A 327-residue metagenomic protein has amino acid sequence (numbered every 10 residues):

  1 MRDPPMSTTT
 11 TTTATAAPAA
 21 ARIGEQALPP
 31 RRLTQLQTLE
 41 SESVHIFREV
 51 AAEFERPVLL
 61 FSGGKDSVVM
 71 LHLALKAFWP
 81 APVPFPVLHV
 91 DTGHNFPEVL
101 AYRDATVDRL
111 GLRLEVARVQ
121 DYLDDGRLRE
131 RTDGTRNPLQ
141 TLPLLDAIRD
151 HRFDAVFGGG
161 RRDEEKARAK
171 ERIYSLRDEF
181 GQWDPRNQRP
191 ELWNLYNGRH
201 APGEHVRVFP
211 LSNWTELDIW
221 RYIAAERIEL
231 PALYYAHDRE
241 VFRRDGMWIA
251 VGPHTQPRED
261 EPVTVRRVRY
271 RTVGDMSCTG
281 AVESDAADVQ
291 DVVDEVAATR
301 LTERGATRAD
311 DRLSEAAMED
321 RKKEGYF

Functional and structural regions predicted by a protein language model:
R2-F327: Nucleotide-activated chemistry modules centered on ATP-dependent adenylation/adenylyltransferase
